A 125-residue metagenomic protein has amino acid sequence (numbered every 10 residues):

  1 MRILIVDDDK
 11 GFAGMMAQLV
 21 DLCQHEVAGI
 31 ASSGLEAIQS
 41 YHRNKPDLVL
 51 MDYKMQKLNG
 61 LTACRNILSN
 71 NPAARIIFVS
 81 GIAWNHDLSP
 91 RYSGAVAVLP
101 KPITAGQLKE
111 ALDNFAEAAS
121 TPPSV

Functional and structural regions predicted by a protein language model:
V6-D7, A31, V49: Conserved sequence signature across two-component system core domains
K10-G29: Two-component/phosphorelay signaling modules centered on CheY-like receiver
S33-E36, N59-T62: Acidic catalytic/metal-coordinating carboxylates
D52: Active-site residues of response regulator receiver
Q56: The feature encodes the CheY-like receiver
T62, I82-P100, E110: Alpha4 helix (beta4-alpha4-beta5 surface) of REC/receiver domains from two-component response regulators
I103-D113, S120: C-terminal output helix
